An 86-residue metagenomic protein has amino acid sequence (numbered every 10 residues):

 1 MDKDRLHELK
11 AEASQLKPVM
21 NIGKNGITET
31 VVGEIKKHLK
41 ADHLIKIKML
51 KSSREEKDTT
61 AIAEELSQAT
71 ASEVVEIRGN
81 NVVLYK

Functional and structural regions predicted by a protein language model:
D2-K86: Positively charged, polar, low-complexity stretches
